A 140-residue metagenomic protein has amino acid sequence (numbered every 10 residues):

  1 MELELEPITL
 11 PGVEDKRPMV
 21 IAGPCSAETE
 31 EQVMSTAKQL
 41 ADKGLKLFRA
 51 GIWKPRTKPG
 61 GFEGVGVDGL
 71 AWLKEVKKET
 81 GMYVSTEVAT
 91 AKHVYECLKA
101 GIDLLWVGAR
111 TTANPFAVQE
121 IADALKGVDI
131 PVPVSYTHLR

Functional and structural regions predicted by a protein language model:
M1-I21: N-terminal amphipathic alpha-helix/helix-capping segment at the start of soluble metabolic enzymes
M19-V33, G61, S85-E87: Active-site mouth loops of central-metabolism enzymes
V20-A22, F48-A50, V84-T86, L105-V107 (+1 more regions): Hydrophobic faces of well-ordered beta-strands that scaffold small-molecule active sites in alpha/beta enzyme cores
E30-Q39, A89-V94: Short, acidic/polar
G44, L98-W106, A124-P131: Glycine-enriched alpha-helix->loop->beta-strand junction motifs that scaffold or abut catalytic
R49-V67: Glycine-rich, proline-tolerant flexible connector loops at the mouths of alpha/beta enzymes
E63-S85, A124-D129: Alpha-helix-loop-beta-strand connector modules within alpha/beta enzyme cores
T137-H138: Conserved small/polar residues in nucleotide/adenosyl-binding loops
